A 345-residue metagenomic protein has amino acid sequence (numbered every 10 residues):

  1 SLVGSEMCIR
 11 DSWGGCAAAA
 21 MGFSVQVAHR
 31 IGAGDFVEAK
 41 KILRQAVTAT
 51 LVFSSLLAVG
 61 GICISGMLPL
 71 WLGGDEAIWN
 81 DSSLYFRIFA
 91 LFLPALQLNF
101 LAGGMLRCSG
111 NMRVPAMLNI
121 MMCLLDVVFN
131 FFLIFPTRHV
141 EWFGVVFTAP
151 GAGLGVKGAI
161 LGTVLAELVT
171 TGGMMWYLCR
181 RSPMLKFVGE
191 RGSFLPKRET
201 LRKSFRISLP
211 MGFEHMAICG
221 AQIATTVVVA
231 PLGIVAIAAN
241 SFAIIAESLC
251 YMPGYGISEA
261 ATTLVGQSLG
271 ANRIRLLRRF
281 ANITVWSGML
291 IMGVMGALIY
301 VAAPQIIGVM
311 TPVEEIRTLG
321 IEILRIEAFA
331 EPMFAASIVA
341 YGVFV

Functional and structural regions predicted by a protein language model:
S1, S5, P69-E76, F132-P136 (+4 more regions): Helix-terminus/linker motif at the lipid-water interface of multi-pass membrane proteins
S5-E6, R10-V59, N99-P115, T226 (+2 more regions): Small-residue-rich hydrophobic transmembrane alpha-helices
S12-C16, L56, G60, A90 (+12 more regions): Residue-level hotspots within pore-lining transmembrane alpha-helices of multi-pass secondary transporters
V25, G66-M67, G104, F131 (+10 more regions): Transmembrane alpha-helix boundary and packing residues in multipass membrane permease domains and related
V27-P94, P136, E141-S208, V265-A330: Short alpha-helical transmembrane segments in multi-pass integral membrane proteins
I88, N99, M122, A166-T170 (+4 more regions): Transmembrane helical elements of multi-pass membrane transporters/channels
F100, V127-F131, A159, T163 (+1 more regions): Glycine/proline-centered helix-kink
V114-L118, L161: Hydrophobic alpha-helical membrane segments of integral membrane proteins
